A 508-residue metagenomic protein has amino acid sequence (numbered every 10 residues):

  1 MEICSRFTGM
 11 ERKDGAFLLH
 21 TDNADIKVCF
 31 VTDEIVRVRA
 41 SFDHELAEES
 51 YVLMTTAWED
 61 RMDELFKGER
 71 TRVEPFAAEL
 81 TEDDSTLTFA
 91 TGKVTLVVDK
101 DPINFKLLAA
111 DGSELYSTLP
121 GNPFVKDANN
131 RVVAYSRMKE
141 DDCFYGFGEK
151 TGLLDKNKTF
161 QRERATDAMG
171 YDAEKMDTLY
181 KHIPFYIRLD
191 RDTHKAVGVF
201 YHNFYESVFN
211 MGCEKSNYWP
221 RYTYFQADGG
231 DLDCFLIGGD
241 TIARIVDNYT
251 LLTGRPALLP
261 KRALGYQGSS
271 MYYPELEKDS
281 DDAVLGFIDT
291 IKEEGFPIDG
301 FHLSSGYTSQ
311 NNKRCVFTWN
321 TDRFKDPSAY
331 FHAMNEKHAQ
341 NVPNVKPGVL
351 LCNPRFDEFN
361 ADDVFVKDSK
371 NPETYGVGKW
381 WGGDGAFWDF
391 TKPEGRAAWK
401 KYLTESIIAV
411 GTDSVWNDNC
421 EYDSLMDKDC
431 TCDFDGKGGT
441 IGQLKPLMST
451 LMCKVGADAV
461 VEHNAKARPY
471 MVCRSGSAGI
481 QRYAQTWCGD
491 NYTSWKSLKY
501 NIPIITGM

Functional and structural regions predicted by a protein language model:
M1-A263, Q267-M271, K278-D289, L303 (+4 more regions): N-terminal accessory segment at the very beginning of proteins
M54, R61-L65, P297-M508: Aromatic- and carboxylate-enriched substrate-binding clefts and catalytic-loop regions of carbohydrate-active enzymes
T253, A257, M271-L276, K292-G295 (+3 more regions): Structural motif corresponding to the C-terminal cap of alpha-helices
G268-D281, A386-A398: Active-site mouth loops of central-metabolism enzymes
K278-E293, R396-E405: Short, acidic/polar
